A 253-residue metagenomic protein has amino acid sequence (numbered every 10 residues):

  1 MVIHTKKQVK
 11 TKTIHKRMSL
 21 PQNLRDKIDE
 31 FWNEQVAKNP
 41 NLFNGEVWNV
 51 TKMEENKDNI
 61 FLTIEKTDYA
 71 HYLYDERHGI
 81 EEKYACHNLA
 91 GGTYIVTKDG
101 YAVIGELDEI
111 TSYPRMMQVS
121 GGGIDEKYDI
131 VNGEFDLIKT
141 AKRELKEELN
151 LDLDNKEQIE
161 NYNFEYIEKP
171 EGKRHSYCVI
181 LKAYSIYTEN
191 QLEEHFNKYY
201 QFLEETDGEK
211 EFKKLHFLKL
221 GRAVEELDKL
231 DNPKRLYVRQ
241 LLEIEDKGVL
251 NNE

Functional and structural regions predicted by a protein language model:
M1-V119, G123-R143, L151-E253: N-terminal leader/linker segments that precede catalytic domains of diphosphate-processing enzymes
E147: Active-site recognition of the HExxH zinc-binding catalytic motif
